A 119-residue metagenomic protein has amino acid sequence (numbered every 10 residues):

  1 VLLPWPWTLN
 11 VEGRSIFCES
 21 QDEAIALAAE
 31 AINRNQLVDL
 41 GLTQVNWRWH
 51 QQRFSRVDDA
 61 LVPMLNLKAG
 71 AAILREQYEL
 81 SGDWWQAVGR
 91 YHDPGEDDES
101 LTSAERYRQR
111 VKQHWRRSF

Functional and structural regions predicted by a protein language model:
V1-F119: Catalytic glycan-binding domains that act on GlcNAc-containing polysaccharides
